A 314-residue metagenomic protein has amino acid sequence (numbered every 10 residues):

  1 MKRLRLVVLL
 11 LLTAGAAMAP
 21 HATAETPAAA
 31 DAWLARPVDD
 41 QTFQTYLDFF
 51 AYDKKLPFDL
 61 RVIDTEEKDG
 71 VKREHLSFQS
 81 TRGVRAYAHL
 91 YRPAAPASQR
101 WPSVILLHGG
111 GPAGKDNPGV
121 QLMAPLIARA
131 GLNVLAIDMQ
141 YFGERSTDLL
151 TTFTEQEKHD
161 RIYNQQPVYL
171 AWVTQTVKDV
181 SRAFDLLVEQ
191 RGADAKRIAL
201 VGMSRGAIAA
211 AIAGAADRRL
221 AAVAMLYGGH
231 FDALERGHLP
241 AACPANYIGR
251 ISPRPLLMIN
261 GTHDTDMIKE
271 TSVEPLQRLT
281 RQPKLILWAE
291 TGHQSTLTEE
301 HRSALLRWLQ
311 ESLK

Functional and structural regions predicted by a protein language model:
Y52-A97: N-terminal cap/lid segment of alpha/beta-hydrolase-fold proteins
T81-R82, H108-A113: Active-site glycine-rich loops that stabilize anionic/oxyanionic intermediates across multiple enzyme folds
A88, Q99-G109: Short beta-strand element of the alpha/beta-hydrolase
G111-V177, L234-R236: Cap/lid segment of the alpha/beta-hydrolase catalytic domain
K178-A241: Primarily recognizes the serine-hydrolase "nucleophile elbow" in alpha/beta-hydrolase and SGNH/GDSL folds
L234-T280: The feature captures the conserved acid-bearing segment of alpha/beta-hydrolase catalytic domains
A289-T296: Histidine-bearing beta->alpha loop at or near hydrolase active sites
T296-R307: Post-His helix in hydrolase/transferase enzymes
